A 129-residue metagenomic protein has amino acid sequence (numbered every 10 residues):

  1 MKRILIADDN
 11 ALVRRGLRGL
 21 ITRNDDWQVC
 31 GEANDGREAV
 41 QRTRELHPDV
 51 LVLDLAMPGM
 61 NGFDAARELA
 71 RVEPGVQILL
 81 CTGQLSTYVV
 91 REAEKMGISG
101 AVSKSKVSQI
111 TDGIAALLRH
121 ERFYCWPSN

Functional and structural regions predicted by a protein language model:
M1-V13, L17-I21: Conserved acidic segment of CheY-like receiver
A7-D8, A33, L51: Conserved sequence signature across two-component system core domains
D26-N34, R42: Short hydrophobic/Thr-rich beta-strand motif most characteristic of the beta2 strand and flanking loop of CheY-like
D35-E38, N61-D64: Acidic catalytic/metal-coordinating carboxylates
L46-V52: Active-site beta3 strand of CheY-like receiver
M57: Receiver (REC) domain active-site loop signature in two-component systems and cognate sites in sensor histidine kinases
D64, Q84-D112: Alpha4 helix (beta4-alpha4-beta5 surface) of REC/receiver domains from two-component response regulators
